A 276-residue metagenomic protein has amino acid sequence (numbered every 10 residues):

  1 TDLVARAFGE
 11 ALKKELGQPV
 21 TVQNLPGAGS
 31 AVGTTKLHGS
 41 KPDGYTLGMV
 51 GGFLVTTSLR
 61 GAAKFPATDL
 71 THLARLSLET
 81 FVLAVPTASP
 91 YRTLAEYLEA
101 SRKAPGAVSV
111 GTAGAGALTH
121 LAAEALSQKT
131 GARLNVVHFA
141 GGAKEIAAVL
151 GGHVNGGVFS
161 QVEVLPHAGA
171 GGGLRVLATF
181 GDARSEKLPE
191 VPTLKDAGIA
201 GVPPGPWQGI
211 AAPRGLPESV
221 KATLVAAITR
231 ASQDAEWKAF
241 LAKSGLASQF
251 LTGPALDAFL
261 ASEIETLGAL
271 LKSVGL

Functional and structural regions predicted by a protein language model:
T1-D69, A107, A115, Q128-G156 (+3 more regions): N-terminal (or domain-start) structured segment
V4, F8, L12, T119-A122 (+1 more regions): Hydrophobic/aromatic residues within well-ordered alpha-helical segments
L12-K14, G39-Y45, L59-K144, L194-D196 (+1 more regions): Hinge/capping helix and adjacent helix->loop/strand transition within the periplasmic-binding protein
N24, M49, T112, R175-F180: Structural signature of the Rossmann-like NAD(P)-dependent dehydrogenase/reductase core
G52-A62, A125-K129, G156-V191, G268: A ligand-binding cleft/hinge motif common to bilobed small-molecule-binding domains
L78, V164-Q233, S262-E265: C-terminal lobe and pocket-closing loops of periplasmic/extracytoplasmic Venus-flytrap solute-binding proteins
A222, K238-D257: Mature extracytoplasmic/periplasmic domains
T252-L276: Extracellular/periplasmic bilobal clamshell ligand-binding domains
